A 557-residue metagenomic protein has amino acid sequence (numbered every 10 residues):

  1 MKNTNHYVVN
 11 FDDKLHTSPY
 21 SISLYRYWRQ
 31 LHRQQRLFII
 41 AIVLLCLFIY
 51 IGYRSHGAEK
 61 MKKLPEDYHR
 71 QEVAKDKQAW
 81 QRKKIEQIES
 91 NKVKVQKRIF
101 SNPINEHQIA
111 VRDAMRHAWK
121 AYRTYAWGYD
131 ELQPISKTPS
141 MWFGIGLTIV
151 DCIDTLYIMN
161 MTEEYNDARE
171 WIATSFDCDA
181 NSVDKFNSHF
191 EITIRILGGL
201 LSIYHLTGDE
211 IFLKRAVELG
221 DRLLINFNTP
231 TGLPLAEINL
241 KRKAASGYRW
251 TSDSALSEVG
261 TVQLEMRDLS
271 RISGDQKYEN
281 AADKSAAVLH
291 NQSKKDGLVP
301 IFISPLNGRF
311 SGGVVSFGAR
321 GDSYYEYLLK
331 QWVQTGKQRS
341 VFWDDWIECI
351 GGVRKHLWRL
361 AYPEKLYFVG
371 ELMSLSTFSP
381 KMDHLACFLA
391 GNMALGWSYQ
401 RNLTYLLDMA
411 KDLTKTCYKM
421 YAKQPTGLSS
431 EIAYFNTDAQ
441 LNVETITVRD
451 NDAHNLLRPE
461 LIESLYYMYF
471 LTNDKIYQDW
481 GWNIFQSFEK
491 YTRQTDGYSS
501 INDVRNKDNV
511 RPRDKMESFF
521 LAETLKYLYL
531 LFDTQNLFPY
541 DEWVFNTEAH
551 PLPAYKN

Functional and structural regions predicted by a protein language model:
K2-N557: Glycan-recognition and catalytic cores of secretory/periplasmic carbohydrate-active enzymes
